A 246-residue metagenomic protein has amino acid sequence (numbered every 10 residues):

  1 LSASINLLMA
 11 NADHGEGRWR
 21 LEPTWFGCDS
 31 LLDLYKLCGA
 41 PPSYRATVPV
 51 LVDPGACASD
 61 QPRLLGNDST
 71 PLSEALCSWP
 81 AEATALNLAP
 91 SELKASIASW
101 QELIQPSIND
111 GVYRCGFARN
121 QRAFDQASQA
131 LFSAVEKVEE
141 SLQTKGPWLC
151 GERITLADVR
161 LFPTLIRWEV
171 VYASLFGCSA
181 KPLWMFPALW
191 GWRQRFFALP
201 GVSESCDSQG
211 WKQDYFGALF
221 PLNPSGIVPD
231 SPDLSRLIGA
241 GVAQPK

Functional and structural regions predicted by a protein language model:
L1-L149, L219-K246: GST-like domain detector, emphasizing the conserved glutathione-binding G-site in the N-terminal thioredoxin-like
N11, P200, Q209: Residues at the C-termini of beta-strands that transition into short coil/loop
A40-P41, L183-P187: Short, mixed-charge amphipathic alpha-helical segments
T47-P49, P163, P187, P200: Proline-centered helix-kink/hinge sites
E82, E140-E152, A173-L175, P200-C206: Surface-exposed helix-capping loop/turn segments at secondary-structure junctions
L149-L175, P182-M185, F196: GST superfamily/GST-like fold recognition
L189-W192: Intrinsically disordered, low-complexity polar regions and short flexible loop motifs
S203-F216: Acidic carboxylate-rich catalytic motifs and surrounding loops in phosphoryl-/glycosyl-chemistry enzymes
